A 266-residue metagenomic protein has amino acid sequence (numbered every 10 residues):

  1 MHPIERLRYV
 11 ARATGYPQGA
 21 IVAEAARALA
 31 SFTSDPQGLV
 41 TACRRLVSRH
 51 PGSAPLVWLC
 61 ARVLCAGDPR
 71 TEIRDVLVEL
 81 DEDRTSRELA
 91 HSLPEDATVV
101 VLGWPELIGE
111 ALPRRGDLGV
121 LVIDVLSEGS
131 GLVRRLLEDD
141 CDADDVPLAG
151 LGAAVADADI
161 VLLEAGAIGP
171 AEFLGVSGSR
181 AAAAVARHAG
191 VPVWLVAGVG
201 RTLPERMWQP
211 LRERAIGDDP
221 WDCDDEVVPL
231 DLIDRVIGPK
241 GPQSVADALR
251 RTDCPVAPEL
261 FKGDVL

Functional and structural regions predicted by a protein language model:
M1-D75: Long amphipathic alpha-helical segments
V78-E95, W104-L107: A short, well-structured juxtamembrane/interface segment
D96-A97, L118: Nucleotide donor/acceptor-binding cores
T98-I108, L126-S127: Gly/Ser/Thr-rich loops at beta-strand to alpha-helix junctions that form or flank small-molecule/cofactor-binding
P105-G116, A181-A184: Histidine-anchored nucleotide/phosphate-binding helix
G116-D124: Active-site core of metal-dependent hydrolases
V125-L266: Conserved phosphate- and dinucleotide-binding cores of soluble alpha/beta proteins, encompassing both enzyme active
